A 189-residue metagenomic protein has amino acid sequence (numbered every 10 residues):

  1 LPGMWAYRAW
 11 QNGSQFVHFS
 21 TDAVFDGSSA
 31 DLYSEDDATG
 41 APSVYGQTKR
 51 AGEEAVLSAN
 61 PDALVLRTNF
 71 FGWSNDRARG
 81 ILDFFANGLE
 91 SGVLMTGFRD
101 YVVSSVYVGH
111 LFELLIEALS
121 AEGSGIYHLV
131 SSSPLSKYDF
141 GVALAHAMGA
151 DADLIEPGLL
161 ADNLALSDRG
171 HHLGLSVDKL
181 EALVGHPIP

Functional and structural regions predicted by a protein language model:
L1-V17: NAD(P)-cofactor binding segment of oxidoreductase domains
P2-W5, E53, L115: Conserved internal alpha-helix within the Rossmann fold of NAD(P)-dependent oxidoreductases
R8-N12, A59, M148: Helix C-cap/helix->beta junction micro-motif
Q15, V24-L66, F70-G72: Catalytic helix-loop patch of NAD(P)-dependent Rossmann-fold dehydrogenases
E54-V103, V108-H110: NAD(P)-dependent short-chain dehydrogenase/reductase
S74, T96-V102, Y127-L135, L183: Glycine-rich Rossmann NAD(P)(H)-binding loop
L114, A121-H172: Mid/C-terminal beta-alpha module of Rossmann-like enzyme folds, strongest in SDR-family dehydrogenases/epimerases
D153, D168-P189: C-terminal amphipathic/interface module of NAD(P)-dependent oxidoreductases and related NAD-binding regulators
